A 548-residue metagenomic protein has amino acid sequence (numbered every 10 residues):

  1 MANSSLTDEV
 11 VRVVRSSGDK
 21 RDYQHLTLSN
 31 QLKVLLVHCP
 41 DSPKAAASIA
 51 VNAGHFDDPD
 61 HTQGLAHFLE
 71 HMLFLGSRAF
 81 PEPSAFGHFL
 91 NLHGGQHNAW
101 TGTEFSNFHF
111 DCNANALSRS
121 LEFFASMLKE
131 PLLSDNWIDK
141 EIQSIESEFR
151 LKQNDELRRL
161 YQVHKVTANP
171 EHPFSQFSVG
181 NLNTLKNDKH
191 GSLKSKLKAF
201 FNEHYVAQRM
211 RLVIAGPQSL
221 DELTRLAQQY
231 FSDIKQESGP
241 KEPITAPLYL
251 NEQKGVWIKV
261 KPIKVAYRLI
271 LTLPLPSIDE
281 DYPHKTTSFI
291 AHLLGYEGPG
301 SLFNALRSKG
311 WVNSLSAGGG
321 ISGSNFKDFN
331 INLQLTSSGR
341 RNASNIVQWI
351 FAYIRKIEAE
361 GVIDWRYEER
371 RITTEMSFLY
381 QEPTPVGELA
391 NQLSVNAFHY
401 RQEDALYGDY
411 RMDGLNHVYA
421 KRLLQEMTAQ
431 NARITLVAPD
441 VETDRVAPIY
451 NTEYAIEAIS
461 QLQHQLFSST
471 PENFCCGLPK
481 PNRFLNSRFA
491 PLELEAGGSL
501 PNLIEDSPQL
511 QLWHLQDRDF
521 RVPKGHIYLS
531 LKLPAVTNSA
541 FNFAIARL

Functional and structural regions predicted by a protein language model:
A2-V11, P170, F174-S178, N183 (+7 more regions): An aromatic/glycine/proline-enriched structural segment found at the starts of mature extracellular/organellar domains
D8-Q24, T167-R211, P243-L248, S277-D279 (+4 more regions): Histidine-acidic residue clusters that define the catalytic metal-binding segment of zinc metallopeptidase domains
C39-P40, V265-A266, P501-A544: Active-site-adjacent "gating/activation" loops or surface patches in catalytic cores
D41, A46-D111, Q176-N181, Y296-S314 (+4 more regions): M16/MPP (pitrilysin/insulinase) zinc-metallopeptidase core fold and M16-derived inactive scaffolds
A53-H55, N113-A114, G216-Q218, L275-I278 (+3 more regions): A generic structural motif
L75-A79, D111-S144, Y296-G298, N325-E382: M16/insulysin-pitrilysin zinc metalloprotease superfamily fold
E146-T167, L248-A266, R307-S314, G361-L406: Short acidic/His-enriched helical or mixed secondary-structure segments at domain edges of catalytic enzymes and some
